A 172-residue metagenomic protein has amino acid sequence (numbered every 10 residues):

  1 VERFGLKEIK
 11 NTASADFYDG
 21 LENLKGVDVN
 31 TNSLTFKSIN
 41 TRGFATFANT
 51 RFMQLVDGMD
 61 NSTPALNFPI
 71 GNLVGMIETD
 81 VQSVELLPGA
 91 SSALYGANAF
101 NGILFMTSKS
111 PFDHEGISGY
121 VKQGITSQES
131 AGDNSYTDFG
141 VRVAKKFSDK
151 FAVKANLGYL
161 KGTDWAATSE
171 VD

Functional and structural regions predicted by a protein language model:
V1-S14, N40-G43, I125-E129: Short, polar/charged loop or turn motifs at beta-strand boundaries
I9, L21, V84-E85, L104-M106: Non-catalytic regulatory/gating segments with a bias toward low-complexity or hydrophobic composition
T12, D16, F36, G71 (+2 more regions): Transmembrane beta-barrel architecture of outer-membrane proteins
Y18-D60, Q82: Extracytoplasmic beta-strand/coil segments of soluble accessory domains associated with Gram-negative outer-membrane
V27-K37, A65-N67, G96-F100: Short, glycine-/polar-rich solvent-exposed loops and beta-turns at beta-strand/coil boundaries
G43-A45, V56-G58, P88, S108-S110 (+1 more regions): Flexible glycine-/small-residue-rich
D60-A90: Short acidic/polar hinge/loop motifs at secondary-structure boundaries that mediate gating or recognition
T79-Q82, A93-S169: Outer-membrane beta-barrel translocator/receptor signature
